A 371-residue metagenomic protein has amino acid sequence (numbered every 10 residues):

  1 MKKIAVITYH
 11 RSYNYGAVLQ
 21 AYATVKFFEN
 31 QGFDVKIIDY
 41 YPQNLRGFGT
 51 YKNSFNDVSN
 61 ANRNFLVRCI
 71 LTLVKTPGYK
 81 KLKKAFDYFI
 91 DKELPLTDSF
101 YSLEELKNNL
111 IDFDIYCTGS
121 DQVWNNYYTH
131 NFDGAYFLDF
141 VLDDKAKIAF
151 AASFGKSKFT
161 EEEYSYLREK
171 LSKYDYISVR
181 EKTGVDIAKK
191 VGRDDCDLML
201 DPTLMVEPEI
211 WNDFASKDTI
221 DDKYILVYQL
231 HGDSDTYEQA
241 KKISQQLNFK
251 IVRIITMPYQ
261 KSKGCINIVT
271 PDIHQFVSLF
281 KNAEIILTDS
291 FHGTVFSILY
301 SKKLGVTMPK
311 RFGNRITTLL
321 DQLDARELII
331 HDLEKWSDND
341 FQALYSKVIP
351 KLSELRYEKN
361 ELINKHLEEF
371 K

Functional and structural regions predicted by a protein language model:
M1-K371: Active-site anion-handling motifs in enzyme catalytic cores
